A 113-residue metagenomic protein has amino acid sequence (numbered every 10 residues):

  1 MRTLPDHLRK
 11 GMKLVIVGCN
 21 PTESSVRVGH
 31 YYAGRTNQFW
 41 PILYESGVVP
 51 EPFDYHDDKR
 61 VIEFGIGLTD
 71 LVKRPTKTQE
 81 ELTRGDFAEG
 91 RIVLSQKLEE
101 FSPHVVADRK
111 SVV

Functional and structural regions predicted by a protein language model:
M1-K10, P75-V113: Glycine/proline-rich loop-helix segments at beta-alpha junctions forming the active-site rim of enzyme cores
M1-Y44: Active-site and ligand/interface coordination hotspots across diverse enzymes and nucleic-acid-associated assemblies
L8-R9, K59-V61: A short beta-turn/loop motif at secondary-structure boundaries
V15, G67-T69, A107: Hydrophobic/aromatic beta-strand patches that form the interior of the parallel beta-sheet core in alpha/beta enzyme
R35, F39-I42, D57, F64 (+3 more regions): Amphipathic alpha-helical interface surfaces
V49-D54: A short alpha-helix-loop-beta-strand transition element characteristic of N-terminal alpha/beta dinucleotide-binding
E63-E81: Short, basic/glycine-rich phosphate-binding loops at helix/coil junctions that contact nucleotide phosphates
